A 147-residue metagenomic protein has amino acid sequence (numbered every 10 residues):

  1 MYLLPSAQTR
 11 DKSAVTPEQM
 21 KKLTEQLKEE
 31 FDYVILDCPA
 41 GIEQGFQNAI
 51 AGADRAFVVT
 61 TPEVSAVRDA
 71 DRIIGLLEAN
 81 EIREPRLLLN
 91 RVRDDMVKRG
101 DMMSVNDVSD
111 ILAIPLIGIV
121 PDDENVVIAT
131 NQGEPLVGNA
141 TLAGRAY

Functional and structural regions predicted by a protein language model:
M1-E29, V127-Q132, V137: P-loop/Walker-type NTP enzyme "switch/lid" segment
T16, M20, A66, A143: Short, conserved glycine- and acidic-residue-centered signature motifs in active-site or ligand-binding loops
P17, A56, T60, V137-A140: Active-site oxyanion-binding pockets that recognize sulfate/phosphate
K22, Q26-E29, Y33-D122, I128: Conserved catalytic-core segment of NTP-binding enzymes
A140-Y147: Histidine-centered active-site loop/cap adjacent to the catalytic His in serine esterases/O-acetyl transfer systems
